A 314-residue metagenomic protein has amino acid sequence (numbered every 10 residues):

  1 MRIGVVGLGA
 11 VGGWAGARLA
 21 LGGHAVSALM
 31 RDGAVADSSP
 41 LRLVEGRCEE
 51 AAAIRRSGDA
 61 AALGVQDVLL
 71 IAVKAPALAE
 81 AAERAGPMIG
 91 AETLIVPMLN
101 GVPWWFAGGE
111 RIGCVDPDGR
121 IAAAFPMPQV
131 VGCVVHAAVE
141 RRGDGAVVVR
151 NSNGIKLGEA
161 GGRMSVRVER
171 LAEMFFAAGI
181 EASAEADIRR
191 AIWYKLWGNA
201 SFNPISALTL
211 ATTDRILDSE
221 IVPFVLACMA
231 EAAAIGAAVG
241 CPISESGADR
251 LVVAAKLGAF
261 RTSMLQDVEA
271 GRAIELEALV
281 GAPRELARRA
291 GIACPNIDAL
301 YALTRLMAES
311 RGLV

Functional and structural regions predicted by a protein language model:
M1-A51: NAD(P)+-binding Rossmann beta1-loop-alpha1 motif at the extreme N-terminus of oxidoreductases
A28-R31, L157, R284: Short internal beta-strands
E49-R142: Rossmann-like NAD(P)(H) cofactor-binding subdomain of soluble oxidoreductases
M88, A123-H136, D144-K195, S201 (+1 more regions): Internal alpha-helical scaffold of NAD(P)-dependent oxidoreductase catalytic cores
V222-V314: NAD(P)-dependent Rossmann-like dehydrogenase/reductase catalytic/cofactor-binding core
